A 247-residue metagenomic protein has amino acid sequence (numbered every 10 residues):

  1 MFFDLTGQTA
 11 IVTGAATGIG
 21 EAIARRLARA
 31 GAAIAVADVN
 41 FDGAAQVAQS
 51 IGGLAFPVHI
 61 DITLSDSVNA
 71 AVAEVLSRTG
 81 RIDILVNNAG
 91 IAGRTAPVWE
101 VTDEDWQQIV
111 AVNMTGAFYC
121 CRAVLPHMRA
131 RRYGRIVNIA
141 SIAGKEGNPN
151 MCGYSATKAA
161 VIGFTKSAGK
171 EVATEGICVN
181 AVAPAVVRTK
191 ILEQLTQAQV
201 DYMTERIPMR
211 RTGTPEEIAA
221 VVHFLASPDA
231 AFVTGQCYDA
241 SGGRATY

Functional and structural regions predicted by a protein language model:
M1, A92-T95, E146, H223 (+1 more regions): Short C-terminal tail/terminal secondary-structure segment of NAD(P)H-dependent dehydrogenase/reductase domains
F3-A35: Canonical Rossmann dinucleotide-binding motif of NAD(H)/NADP(H)-dependent dehydrogenases/reductases, specifically
F41-D42, I60-A70, D103, E216: The beta1-alpha1 cofactor-binding region of Rossmann-like NAD(H)/NADP(H)-dependent oxidoreductases
A96-V98, D105-Q107, L192, M203: Substrate-binding pocket helix/loop in short-chain dehydrogenase/reductase
C121, T157, T165: Active-site helix of classical SDR
P126, K170-T174, A231: Alpha-helical segment proximal to the catalytic Tyr-Lys
S141: Residue(s) in the substrate-gating loop at a strand-loop-helix junction that position the organic substrate next
